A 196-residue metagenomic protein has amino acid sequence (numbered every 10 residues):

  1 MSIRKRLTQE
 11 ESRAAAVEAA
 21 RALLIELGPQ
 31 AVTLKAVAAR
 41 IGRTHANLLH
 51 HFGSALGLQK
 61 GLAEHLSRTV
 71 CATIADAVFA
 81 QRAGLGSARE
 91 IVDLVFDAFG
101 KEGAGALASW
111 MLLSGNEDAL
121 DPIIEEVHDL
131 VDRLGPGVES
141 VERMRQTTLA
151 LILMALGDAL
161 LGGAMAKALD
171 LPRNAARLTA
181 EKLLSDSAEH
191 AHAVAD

Functional and structural regions predicted by a protein language model:
M1-E11, A195-D196: N-terminal intrinsically disordered/low-complexity leader segments
A15, A19-G57, G61: Helix-turn-helix
A19-L27, T73-A80, L107, M111 (+2 more regions): Solvent-exposed, amphipathic alpha-helical segments
A55, L62, L66, V70 (+1 more regions): Hydrophobic/aromatic residues within well-ordered alpha-helical segments
G61, A72-G105, G137-M144: Hydrophobic alpha-helical connector segments
E90, A106-W110, Q146-L153: Amphipathic alpha-helical interaction segments
D93-H128, G163: Amphipathic alpha-helical segments used for helix-helix packing
E117-E125, L134-D196: Hydrophobic/aromatic-rich alpha-helical bundle segments in the mid-to-C-terminal region
